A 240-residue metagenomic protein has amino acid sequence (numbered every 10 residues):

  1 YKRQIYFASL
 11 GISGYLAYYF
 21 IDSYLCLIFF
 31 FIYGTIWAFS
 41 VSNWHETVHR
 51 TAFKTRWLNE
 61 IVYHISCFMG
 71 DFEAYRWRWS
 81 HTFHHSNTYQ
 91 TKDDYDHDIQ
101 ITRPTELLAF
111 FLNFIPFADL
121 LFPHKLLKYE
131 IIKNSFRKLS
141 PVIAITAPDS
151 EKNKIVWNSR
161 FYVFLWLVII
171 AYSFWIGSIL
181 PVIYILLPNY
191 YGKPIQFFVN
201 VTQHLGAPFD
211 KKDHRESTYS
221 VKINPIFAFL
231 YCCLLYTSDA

Functional and structural regions predicted by a protein language model:
Y1-I36, N43, E60, F68-L186 (+1 more regions): Non-catalytic, topology-defining segments of multipass membrane proteins
T35-W44, E73, L186-D210: Transmembrane alpha-helical segments that form the membrane-embedded catalytic/substrate-channel core of multi-pass
W44-R50: His-Asp-centered metal-binding catalytic motifs of divalent-metal-dependent phosphohydrolases/nucleases
R50-T51, R56: Membrane-anchoring hydrophobic segments
Y63, H214-V221: Membrane-cytosol interface motif
S80-H84, V201, D213: Catalytic core of nucleotide-sugar-dependent glycosyltransferases
T218-L234: Cytosolic juxtamembrane regulatory segments of multi-pass membrane proteins
